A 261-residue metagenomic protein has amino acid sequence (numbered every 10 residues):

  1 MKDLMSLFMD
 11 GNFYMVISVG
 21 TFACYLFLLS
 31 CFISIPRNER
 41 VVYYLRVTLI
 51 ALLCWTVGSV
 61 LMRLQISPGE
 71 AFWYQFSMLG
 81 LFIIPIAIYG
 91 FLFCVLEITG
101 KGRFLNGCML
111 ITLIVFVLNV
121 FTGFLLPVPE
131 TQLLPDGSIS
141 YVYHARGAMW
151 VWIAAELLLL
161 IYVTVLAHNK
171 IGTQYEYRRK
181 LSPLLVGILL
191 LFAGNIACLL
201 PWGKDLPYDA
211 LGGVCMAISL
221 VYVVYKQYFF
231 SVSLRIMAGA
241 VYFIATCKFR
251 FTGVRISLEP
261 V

Functional and structural regions predicted by a protein language model:
M1-F8, Q132-G147: Juxtamembrane membrane-water interface segments that cap and precede transmembrane helices
F8-Y25, P36-L125, Y143-L158, P207-M216: Individual alpha-helical transmembrane segments in multi-pass integral membrane proteins
M15, G58, Y175-V261: Interfacial "cap-and-anchor" motif at the non-cytosolic start of specific transmembrane alpha-helices
L26-C31, A87-C94, I153-Q174, S219-F230: Alpha-helical transmembrane segments in multipass membrane proteins, preferentially the mid-helix core
F27-R40, V254-R255, E259: N-terminal membrane-insertion alpha helix
F32-L45, F93-L105, H168-L181, F229-I236: Membrane-interface helix-boundary motifs at transmembrane edges
T56-M62, F116-P135, L189-P201: C-terminal ends of transmembrane alpha-helices and the immediately adjacent extracellular/lumenal or cytosolic loop
Q65-I66, F93-V95, L125-E130, Q227-M237 (+1 more regions): A cytosolic-side transmembrane-helix exit/cap motif
